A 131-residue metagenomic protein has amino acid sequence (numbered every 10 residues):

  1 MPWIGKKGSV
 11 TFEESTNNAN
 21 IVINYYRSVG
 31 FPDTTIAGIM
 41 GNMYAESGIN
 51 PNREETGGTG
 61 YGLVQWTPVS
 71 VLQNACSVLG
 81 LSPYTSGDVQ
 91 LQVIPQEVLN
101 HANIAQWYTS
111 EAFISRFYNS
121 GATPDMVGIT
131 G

Functional and structural regions predicted by a protein language model:
M1-G8: Short, intrinsically disordered N-terminal pre-domain segments
G8, F12-S77, Q92-Q96: Secreted/periplasmic proteins that engage bacterial cell-wall peptidoglycan
M40-G41, T56-G131: Catalytic and binding regions of secreted/periplasmic enzymes and modules that target cell-wall glycans
